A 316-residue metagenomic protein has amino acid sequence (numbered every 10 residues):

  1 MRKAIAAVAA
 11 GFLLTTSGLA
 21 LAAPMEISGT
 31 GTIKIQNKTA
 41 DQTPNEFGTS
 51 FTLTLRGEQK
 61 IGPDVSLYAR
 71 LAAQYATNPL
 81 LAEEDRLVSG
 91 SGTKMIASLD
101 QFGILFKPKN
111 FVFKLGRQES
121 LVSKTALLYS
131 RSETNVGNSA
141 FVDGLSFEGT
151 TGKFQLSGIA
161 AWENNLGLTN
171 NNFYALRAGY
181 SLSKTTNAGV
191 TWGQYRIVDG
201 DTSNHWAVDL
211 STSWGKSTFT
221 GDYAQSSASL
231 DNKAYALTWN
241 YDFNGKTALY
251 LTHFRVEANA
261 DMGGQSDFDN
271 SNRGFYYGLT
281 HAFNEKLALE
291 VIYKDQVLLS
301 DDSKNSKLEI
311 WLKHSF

Functional and structural regions predicted by a protein language model:
R2-K114, L145-G158, N170, Y180-L182 (+3 more regions): Beta-barrel outer-membrane channel/assembly domains of diderm bacteria
K34-Q42, A72-V88, Q118-T134, A161-G167 (+4 more regions): Sequence/structural signature of outer-membrane beta-barrel proteins
D64-S66, K107-V112, L127-L249, H253 (+1 more regions): Signature for the C-terminal beta-barrel architecture of outer-membrane proteins
I96, A234, N270-S271: Short amphipathic alpha-helical surface micro-motifs
K246-K294: C-terminal hydrophobic structural anchor segments that stabilize assembly/packing rather than catalytic chemistry
